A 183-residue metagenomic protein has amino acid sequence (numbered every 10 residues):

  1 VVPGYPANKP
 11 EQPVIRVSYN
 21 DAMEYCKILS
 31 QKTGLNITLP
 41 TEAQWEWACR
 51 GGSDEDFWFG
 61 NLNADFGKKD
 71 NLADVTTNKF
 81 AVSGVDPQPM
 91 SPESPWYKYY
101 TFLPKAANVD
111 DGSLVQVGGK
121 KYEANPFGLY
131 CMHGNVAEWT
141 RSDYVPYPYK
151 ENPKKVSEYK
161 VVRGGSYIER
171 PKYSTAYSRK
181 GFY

Functional and structural regions predicted by a protein language model:
V2-K180: Functional-site microenvironments in short loops/helix caps that host divalent-cation chemistry
Y183: Histidine-anchored, small-residue-rich loop motif
